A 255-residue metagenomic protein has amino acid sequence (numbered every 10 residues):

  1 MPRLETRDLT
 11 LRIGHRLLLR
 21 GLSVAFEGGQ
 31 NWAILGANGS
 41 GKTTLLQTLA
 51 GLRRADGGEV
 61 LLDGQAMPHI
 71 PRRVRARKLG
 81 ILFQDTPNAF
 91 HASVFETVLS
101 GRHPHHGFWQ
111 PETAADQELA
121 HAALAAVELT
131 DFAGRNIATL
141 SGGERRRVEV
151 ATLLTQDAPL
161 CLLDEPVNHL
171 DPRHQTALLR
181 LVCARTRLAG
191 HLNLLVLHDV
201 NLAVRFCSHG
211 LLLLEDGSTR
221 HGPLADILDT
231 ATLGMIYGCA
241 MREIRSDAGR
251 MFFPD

Functional and structural regions predicted by a protein language model:
L35-A37: The feature captures the beta-strand-to-loop junction immediately N-terminal to the Walker
A50: Helix-to-loop junction immediately C-terminal to a conserved catalytic motif
G58-A66: Conserved ABC transporter NBD signature motif
L99, A114-F132, D157: Conserved ABC ATPase "signature" region
N136-L140, E144: Conserved ABC ATPase signature
C161-E165: Catalytic Walker B motif of ABC-type/P-loop ATPase nucleotide-binding domains
G210-P223: H-loop (His-switch) and adjacent beta-strand-loop-beta switch element of ABC-type ATPase nucleotide-binding domains
